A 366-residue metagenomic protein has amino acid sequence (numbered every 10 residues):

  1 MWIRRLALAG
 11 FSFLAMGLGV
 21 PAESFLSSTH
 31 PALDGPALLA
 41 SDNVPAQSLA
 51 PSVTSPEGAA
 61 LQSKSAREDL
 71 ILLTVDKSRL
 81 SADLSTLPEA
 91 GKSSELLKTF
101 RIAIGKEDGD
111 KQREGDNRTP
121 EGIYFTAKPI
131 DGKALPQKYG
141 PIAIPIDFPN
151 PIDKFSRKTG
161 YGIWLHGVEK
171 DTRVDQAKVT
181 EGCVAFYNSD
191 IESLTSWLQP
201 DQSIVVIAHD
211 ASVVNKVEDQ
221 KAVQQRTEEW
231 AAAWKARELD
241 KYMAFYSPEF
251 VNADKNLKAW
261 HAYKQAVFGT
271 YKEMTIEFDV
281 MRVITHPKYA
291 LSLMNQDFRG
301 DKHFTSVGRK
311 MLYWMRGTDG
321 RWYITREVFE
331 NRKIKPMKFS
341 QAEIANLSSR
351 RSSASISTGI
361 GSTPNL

Functional and structural regions predicted by a protein language model:
V20-A40: Signal peptide processing junction and immediate N-terminal pro/mature segment of secreted/exported proteins
T54-L72, L84, F100-G115, G122-I130 (+3 more regions): N-terminal post-signal-peptidase region of extra-cytosolic proteins
R101-E107, L165-K170, D297-F298, R326-P336: Short, solvent-exposed aromatic-acidic interface loops
D116-E121, K128-E228: Exported/periplasmic cell-wall-interacting domains
R118, Q265-M311: Surface-exposed, charged secondary-structure patches
D219-E238, F245: Short, aromatic-enriched amphipathic alpha-helices that serve as compact interaction elements
Q224, M243-T285: Short solvent-exposed beta->alpha transition segments
V307-R351, S355, G359-I360: Short beta-strand edge/turn micro-motifs at domain boundaries
